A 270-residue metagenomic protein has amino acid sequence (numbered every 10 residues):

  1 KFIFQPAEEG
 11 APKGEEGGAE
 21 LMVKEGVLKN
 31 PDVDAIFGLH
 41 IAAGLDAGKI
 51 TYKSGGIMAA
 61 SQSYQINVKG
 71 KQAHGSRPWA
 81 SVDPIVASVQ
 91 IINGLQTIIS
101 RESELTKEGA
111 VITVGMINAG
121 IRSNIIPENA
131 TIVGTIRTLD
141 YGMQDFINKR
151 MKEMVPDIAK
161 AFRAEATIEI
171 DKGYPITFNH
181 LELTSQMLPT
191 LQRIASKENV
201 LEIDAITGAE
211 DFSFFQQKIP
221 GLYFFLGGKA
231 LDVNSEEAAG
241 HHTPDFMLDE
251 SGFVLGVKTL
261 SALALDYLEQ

Functional and structural regions predicted by a protein language model:
K1-M116, I121-P127, E210, S235: Histidine/acidic-residue-rich, glycine-tolerant segments that coordinate divalent metal ions
V89-Q270: Metal-dependent amide/peptide-bond hydrolase catalytic core, centered on the "pita-bread" metallohydrolase fold
